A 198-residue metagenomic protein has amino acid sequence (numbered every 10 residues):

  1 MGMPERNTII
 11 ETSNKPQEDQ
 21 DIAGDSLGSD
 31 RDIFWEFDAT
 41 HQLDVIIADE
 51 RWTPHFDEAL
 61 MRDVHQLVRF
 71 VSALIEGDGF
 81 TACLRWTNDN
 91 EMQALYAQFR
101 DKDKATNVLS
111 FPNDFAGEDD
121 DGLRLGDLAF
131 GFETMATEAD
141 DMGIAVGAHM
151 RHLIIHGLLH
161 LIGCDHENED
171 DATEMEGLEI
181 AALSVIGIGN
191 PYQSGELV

Functional and structural regions predicted by a protein language model:
M1-M150, I162-V198: An acidic/histidine-cluster motif and surrounding catalytic segment that typifies divalent-metal-assisted enzyme active
I155, L159-G163: Short active-site segment of divalent metal-dependent hydrolases/proteases that encodes the spacing between
